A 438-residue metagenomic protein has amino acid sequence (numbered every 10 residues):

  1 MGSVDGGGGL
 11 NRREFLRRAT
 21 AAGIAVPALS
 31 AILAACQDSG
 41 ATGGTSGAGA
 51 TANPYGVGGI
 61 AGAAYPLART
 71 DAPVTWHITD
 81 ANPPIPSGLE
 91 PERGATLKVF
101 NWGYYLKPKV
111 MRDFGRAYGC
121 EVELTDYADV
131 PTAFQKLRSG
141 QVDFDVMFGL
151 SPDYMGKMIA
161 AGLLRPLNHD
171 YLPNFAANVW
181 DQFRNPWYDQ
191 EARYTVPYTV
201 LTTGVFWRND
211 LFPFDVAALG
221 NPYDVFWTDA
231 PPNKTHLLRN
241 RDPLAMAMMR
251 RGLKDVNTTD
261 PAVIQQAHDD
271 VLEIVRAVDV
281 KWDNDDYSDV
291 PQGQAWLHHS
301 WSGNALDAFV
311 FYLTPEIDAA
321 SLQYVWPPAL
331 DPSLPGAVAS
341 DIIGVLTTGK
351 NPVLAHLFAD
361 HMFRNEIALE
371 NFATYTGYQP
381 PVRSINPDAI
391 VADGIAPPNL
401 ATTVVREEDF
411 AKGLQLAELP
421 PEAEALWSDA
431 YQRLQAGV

Functional and structural regions predicted by a protein language model:
M1-E14, A25-A34: N-terminal secretory signal peptides
D71-K157: Early extracytoplasmic/lumenal segment of secretory-pathway proteins
I85-G88, R138, V142-M147, R165-F206 (+2 more regions): A structural signal for short loop-to-beta-strand junctions that line the ligand-binding cleft of periplasmic/secreted
M111, P152-R165, D181-R184, Y188-A218 (+2 more regions): Periplasmic solute-binding protein
H236-L237, P243-A247, D255-Y324: Ligand-binding pocket segment of bilobal, Venus flytrap-like solute-binding proteins
I264-E273, I317-T347, A392: Periplasmic-binding protein-like
D341, V345-K412: Mature extracytoplasmic/periplasmic domains
E407-V438: Conserved C-terminal helix/tail region of periplasmic/extracytoplasmic solute-binding proteins
